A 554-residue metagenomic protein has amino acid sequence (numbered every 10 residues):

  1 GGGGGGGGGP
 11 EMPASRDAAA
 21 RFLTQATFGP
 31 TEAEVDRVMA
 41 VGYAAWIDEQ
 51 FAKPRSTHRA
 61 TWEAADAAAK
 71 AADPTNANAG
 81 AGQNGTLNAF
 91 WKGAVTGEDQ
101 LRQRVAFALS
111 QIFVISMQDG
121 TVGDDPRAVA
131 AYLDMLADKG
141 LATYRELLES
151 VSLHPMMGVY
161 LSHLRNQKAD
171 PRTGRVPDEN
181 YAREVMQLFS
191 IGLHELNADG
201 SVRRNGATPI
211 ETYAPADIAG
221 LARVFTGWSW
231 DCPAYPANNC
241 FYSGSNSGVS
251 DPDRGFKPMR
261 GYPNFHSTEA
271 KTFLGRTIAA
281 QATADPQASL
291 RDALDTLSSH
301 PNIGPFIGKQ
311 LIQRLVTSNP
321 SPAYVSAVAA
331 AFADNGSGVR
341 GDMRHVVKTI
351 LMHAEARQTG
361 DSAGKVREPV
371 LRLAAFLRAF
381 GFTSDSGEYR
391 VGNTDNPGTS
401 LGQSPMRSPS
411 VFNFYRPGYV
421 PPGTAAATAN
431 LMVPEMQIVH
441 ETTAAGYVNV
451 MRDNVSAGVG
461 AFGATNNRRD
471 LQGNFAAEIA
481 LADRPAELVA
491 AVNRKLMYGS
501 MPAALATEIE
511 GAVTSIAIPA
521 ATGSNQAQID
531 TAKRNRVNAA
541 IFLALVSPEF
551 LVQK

Functional and structural regions predicted by a protein language model:
G1-M12: Bacterial Sec-dependent N-terminal signal peptides
P10-T57: N-terminal mature-domain "stem" immediately C-terminal to a signal peptide or N-terminal signal-anchor/transmembrane
A20, T24-T27, F113, H300-G304 (+2 more regions): Flexible, low-complexity segments enriched for small/polar residues
M39, F51, E63, A67-A71 (+2 more regions): Active-site substrate-binding loop specific to GH73 endo-beta-N-acetylglucosaminidase modules in bacterial autolysins
D73-G82, K92-T96, G120: Post-signal peptide N-terminal segment of secreted/secretory-pathway proteins
G82-T86, T96-R104: Amphipathic interfacial helices
D99-R102, F113-Q118: Short, contiguous, well-structured surface segments enriched in hydrophobic/aromatic residues
